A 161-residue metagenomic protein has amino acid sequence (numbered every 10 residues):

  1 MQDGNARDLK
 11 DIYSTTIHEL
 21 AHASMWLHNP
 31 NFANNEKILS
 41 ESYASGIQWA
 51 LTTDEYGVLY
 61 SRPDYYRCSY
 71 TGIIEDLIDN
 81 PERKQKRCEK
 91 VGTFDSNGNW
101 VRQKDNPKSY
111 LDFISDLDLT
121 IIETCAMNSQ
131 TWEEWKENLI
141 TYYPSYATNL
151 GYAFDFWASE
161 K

Functional and structural regions predicted by a protein language model:
M1-Q2, T53-G57, E82-R83: Short, Lys/Arg-enriched charge-dense amphipathic segments
M1-T16, N31-E36: Short pre-active-site segment immediately N-terminal to the catalytic Zn-binding motif
G4-R7, H22-A23, N29-N31, L51 (+1 more regions): Solvent-exposed loop/turn segments at secondary-structure junctions within structured extracellular/periplasmic domains
N5-R7, T15, S61, E82-K86: Short, surface-exposed, charge-dense and proline/glycine-enriched linear segments
S14-P30, E41-S45, W49: Active-site recognition of the HExxH zinc-binding catalytic motif
N34-T71: Post-HExxH zinc-binding segment in Zn-dependent metallohydrolases
R67-K161: Pan-zinc metallopeptidase signature
